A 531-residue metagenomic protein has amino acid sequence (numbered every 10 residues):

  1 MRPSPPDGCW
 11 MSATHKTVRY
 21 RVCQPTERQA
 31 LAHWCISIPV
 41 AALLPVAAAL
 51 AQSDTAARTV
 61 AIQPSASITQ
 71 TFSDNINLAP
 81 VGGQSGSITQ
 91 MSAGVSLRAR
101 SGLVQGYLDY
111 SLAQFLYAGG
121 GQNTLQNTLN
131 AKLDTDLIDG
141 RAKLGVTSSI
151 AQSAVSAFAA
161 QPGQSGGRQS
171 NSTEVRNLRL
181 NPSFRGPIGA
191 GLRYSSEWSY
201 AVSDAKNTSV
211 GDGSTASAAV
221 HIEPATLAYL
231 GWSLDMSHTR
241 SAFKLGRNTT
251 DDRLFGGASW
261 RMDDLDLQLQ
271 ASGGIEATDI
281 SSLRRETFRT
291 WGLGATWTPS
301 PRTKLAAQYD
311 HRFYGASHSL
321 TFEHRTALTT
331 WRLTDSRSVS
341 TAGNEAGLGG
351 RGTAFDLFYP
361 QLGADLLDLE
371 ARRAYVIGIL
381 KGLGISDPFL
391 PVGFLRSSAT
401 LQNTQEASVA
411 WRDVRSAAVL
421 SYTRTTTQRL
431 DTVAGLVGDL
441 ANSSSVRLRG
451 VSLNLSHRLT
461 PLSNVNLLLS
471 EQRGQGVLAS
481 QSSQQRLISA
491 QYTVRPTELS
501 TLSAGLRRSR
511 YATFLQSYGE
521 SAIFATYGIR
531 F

Functional and structural regions predicted by a protein language model:
M1-A57, G352-L380: Cleavable N-terminal export/targeting peptides
L50-F531: Gram-negative and organellar
